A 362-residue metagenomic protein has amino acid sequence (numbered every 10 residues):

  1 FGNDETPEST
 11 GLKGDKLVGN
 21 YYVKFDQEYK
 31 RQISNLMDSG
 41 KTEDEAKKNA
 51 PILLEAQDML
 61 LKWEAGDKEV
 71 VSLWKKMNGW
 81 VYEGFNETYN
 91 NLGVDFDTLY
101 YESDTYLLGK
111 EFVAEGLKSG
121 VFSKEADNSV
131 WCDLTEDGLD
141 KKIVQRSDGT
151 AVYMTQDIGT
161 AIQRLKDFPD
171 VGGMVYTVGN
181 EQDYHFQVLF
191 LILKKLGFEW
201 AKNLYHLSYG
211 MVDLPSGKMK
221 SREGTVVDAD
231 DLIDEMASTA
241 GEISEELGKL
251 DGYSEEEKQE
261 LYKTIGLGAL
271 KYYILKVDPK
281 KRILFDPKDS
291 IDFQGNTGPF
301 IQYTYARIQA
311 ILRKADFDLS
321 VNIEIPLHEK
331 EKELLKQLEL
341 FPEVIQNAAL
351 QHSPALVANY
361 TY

Functional and structural regions predicted by a protein language model:
F1-Y362: Non-catalytic interaction-recognition regions
